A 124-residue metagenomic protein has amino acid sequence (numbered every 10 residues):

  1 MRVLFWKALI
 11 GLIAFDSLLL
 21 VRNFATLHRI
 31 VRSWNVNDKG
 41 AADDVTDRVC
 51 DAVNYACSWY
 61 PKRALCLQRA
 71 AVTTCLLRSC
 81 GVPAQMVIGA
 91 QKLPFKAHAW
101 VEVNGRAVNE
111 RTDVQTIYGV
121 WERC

Functional and structural regions predicted by a protein language model:
M1-C124: Helix-boundary/low-complexity linker signature
